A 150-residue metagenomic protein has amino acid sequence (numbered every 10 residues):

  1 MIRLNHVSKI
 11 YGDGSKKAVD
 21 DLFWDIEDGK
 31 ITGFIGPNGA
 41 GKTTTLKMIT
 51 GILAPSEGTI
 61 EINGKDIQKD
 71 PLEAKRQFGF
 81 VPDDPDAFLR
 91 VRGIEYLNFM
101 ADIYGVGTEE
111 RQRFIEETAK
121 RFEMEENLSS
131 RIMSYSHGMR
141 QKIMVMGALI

Functional and structural regions predicted by a protein language model:
I2-L4, K9-I150: ABC transporter nucleotide-binding domains
